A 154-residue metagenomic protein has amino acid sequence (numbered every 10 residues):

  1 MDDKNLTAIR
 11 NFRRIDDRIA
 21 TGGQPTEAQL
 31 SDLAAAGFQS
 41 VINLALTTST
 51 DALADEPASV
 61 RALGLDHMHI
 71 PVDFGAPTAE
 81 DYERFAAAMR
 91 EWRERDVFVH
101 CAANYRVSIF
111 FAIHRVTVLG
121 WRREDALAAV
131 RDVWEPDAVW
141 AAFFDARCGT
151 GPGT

Functional and structural regions predicted by a protein language model:
M1-F98, I109-T154: Cys-dependent protein tyrosine phosphatase-like superfamily
C101: Short cysteine clusters
